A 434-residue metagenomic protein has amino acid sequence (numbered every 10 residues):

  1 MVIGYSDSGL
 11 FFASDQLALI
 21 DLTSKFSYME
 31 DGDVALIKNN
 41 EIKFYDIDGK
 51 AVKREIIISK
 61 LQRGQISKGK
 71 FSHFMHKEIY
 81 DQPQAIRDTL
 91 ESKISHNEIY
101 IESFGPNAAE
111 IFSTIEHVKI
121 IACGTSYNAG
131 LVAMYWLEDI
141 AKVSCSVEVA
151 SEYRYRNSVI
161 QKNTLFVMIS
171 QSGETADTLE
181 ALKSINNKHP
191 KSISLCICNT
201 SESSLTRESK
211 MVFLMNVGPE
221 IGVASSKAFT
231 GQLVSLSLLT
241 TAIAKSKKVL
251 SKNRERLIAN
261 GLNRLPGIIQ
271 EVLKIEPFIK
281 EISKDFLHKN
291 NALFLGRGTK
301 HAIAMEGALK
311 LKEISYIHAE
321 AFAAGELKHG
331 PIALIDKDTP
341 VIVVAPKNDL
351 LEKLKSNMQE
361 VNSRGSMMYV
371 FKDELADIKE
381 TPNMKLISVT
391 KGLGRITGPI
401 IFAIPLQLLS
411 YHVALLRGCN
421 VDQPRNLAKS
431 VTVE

Functional and structural regions predicted by a protein language model:
M1-E116, S126, Y135, D139-A141 (+8 more regions): N-terminal segments that mediate ammonia production and transfer in glutamine-dependent amidotransferase systems
M1-V2, G9-F11, L17, F26-S27 (+14 more regions): Structural motif
I3-G4, A129-L131, S146-V147, A176-L179 (+9 more regions): Extended hydrophobic-aromatic, low-complexity segments
D21-T23, R156-N157, G222-S226, G330-P331 (+2 more regions): Short, charged, surface-exposed secondary-structure boundary motifs
L36, P219-G222, K391-T397: A short acidic, often aromatic-flanked loop/helix-cap motif at beta-alpha or helix-coil junctions that lines enzyme
Q82-I86, L90-K119, M211-P340, L415-E434: Active-site phosphate/pyrophosphate-binding segments
E110-R264, R297, V344-V389, L409 (+1 more regions): Glycine-rich phosphate-binding loops that contact phosphosugars or nucleotide phosphates
D139-S144, S315, L393-E434: In a subset of proteins, long, contiguous C-terminal domains/tails are tracked
